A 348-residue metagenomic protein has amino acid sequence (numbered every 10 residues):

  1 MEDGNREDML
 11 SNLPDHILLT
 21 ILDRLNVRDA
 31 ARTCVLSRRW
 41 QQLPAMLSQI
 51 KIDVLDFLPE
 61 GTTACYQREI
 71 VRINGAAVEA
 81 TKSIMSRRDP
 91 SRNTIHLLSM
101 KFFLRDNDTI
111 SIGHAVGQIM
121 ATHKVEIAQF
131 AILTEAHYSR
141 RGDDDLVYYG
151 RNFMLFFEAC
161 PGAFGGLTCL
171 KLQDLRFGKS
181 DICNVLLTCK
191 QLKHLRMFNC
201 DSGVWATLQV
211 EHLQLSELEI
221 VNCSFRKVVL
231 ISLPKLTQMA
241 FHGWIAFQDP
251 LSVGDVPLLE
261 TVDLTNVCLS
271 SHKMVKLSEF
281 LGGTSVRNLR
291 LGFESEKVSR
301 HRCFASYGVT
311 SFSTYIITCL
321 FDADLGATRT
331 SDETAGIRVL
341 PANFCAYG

Functional and structural regions predicted by a protein language model:
M1-G4, S271, K276, K297-R302 (+1 more regions): C-terminal capping region of solenoid repeat domains
E2-E211: Leucine-rich repeat
N26, Q41, A45, L55 (+9 more regions): Short amphipathic alpha-helices and their capping/turn residues within compact interaction modules
I50-D53, L98-M100, A128-A131, T168-Q173 (+7 more regions): Conserved hydrophobic beta-strand positions in leucine-rich repeat
R105-I112, E135-R140, R176-S180, D201-A206 (+5 more regions): Short, solvent-exposed loop/turn at the beta-strand->alpha-helix junction within individual leucine-rich repeat
G117-M120, R141-F164, C183-K190, T207-L215 (+5 more regions): A structural signal for leucine-rich repeat
S285-R302, T310-I316: Oxyanion-binding "anion nests"
S306-G348: C-terminal structural cap/anchor segments
